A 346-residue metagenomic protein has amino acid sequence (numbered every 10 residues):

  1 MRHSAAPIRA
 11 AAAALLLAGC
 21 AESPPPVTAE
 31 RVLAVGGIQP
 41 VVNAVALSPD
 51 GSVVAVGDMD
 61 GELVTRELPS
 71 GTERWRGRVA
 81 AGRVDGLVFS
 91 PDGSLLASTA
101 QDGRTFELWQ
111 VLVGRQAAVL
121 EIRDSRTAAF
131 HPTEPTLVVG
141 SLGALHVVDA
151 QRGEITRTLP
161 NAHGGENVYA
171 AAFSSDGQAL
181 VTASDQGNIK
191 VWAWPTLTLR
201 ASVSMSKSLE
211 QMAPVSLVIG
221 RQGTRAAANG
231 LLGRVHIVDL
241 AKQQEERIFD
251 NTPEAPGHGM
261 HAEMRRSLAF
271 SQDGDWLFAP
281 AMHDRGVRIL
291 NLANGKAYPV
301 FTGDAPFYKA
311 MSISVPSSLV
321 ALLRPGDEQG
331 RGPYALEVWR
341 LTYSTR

Functional and structural regions predicted by a protein language model:
M1-A11: Bacterial N-terminal signal peptides that target proteins for export
R9-G19: Bacterial N-terminal signal peptides
C20-R346: WD40-repeat beta-propeller superdomains and closely related acidic/aromatic-rich repeat-like regions
